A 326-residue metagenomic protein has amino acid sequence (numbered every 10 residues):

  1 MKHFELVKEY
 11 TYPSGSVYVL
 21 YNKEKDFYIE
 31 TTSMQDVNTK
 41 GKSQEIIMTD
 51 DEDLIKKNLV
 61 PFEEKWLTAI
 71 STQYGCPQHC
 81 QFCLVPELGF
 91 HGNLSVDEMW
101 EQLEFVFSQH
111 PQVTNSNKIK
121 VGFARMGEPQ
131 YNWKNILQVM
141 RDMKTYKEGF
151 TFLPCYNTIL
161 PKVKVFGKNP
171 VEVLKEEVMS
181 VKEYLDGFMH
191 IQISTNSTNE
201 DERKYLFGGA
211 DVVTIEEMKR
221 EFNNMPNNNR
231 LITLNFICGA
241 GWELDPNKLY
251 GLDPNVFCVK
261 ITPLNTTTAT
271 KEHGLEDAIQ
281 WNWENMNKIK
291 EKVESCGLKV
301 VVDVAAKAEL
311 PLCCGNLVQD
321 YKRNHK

Functional and structural regions predicted by a protein language model:
M1-E30, M34-M48, D211-T214, R220-K326: Auxiliary Fe-S-binding modules of radical SAM enzymes
E9-T11, S71-T72, T158: Short linear Ser/Thr-Pro motifs
Y18-V19, F27-P86, W100, E104 (+1 more regions): N-terminal pre-triad scaffold of radical SAM enzymes
I55, M189-H190, N285: Short, flexible segments with low predicted structural confidence
F62, W66-T68, L84-E221, N228-G239 (+2 more regions): Core AdoMet radical
Q78-C80, E200-D201, T268-T270: Short acidic/His/Gly/Ser-rich catalytic and metal-binding motifs that mark active-site loops of diverse hydrolases
C80, Q130-N132, D320: Basic, gly/Ser/Thr/Pro-rich low-complexity segments located predominantly at protein N termini
